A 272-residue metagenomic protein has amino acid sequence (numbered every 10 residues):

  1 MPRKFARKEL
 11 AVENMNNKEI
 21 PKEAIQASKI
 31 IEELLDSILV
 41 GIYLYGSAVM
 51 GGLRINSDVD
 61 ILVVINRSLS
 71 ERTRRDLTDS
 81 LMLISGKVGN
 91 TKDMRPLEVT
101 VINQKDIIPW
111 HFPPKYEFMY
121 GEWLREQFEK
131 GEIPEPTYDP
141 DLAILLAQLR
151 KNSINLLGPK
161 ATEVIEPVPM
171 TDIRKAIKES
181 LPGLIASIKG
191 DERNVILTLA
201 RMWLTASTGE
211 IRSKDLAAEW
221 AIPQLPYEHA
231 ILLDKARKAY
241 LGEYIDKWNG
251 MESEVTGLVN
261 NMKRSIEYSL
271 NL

Functional and structural regions predicted by a protein language model:
P2-Y43, R72-R75: Helical scaffold of the NTase/Pol beta-like nucleotidyltransferase catalytic core
L10-V12, D79-K189, I196, M202 (+1 more regions): Conserved NTP/Mg2+-binding pocket subregion across the NTase superfamily
I20, I188-V195, M251, V255: Aromatic-acidic/polar surface patches that form glycan- and anion
I42-G46, M50-L83, P96-N103: Catalytic metal-binding acidic patch
K178-A236: Extended, basic/helix-rich recognition subdomains
E210-L272: Structured mid-to-C-terminal alpha-helical surface segments
